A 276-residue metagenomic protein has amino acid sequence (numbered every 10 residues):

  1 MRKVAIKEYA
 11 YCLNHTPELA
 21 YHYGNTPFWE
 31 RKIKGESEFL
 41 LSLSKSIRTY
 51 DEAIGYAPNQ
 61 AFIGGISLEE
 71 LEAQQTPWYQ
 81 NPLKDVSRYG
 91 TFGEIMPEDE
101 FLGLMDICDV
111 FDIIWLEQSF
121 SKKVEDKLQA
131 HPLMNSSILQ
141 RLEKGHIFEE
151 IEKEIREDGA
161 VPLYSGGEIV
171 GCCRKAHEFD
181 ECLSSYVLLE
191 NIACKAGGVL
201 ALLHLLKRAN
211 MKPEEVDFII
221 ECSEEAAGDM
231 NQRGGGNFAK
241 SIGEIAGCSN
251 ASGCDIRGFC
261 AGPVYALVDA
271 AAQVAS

Functional and structural regions predicted by a protein language model:
M1-S223, S241, A246: Conserved "HGTGT" condensation-loop signature of ketosynthase/thiolase-family condensing enzymes that catalyze
V170-D180, L189, D229-A275: Conserved catalytic cysteine-centered active-site region of acyl-thioester-dependent Claisen-condensing enzymes
E224-G228: Soluble metallo-hydrolase cores and metallopeptidase-like ectodomains found primarily in the secretory/periplasmic
